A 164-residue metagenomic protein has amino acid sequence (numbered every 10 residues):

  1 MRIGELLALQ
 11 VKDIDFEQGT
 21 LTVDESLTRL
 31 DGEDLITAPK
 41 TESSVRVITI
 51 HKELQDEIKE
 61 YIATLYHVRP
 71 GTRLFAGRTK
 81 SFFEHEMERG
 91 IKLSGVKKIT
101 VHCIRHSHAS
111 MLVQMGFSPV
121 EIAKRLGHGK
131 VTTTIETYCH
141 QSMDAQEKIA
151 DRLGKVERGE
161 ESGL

Functional and structural regions predicted by a protein language model:
M1-E5, E86-R89, L93, C103-K130 (+3 more regions): C-terminal catalytic core of tyrosine-transesterase DNA break-rejoin enzymes
M1-L27: Short, charged phosphate-coordinating catalytic segments
A8, F16, E136, H140 (+1 more regions): Phosphate-coordinating loops and pocket residues in cytosolic domains that bind phosphorylated ligands
Q18, D31-E33, T37-V45, T49-L54 (+3 more regions): C-terminal secondary-structure termini that scaffold catalytic or DNA-interacting sites
Q18, S26-L27, H51-K97: Active-site/catalytic core of tyrosine-dependent DNA strand-transfer enzymes
G19-L21, R46, T72-R73, E136: Extracytoplasmic/periplasmic beta-strand context in beta-sandwich domains, especially the cupredoxin/COX2 CuA-binding
L35-V45, L74-T79, G95-C103, H140-Q141: Short, contiguous acidic/charged loop-to-helix segments that flank catalytic cores in large enzymes
